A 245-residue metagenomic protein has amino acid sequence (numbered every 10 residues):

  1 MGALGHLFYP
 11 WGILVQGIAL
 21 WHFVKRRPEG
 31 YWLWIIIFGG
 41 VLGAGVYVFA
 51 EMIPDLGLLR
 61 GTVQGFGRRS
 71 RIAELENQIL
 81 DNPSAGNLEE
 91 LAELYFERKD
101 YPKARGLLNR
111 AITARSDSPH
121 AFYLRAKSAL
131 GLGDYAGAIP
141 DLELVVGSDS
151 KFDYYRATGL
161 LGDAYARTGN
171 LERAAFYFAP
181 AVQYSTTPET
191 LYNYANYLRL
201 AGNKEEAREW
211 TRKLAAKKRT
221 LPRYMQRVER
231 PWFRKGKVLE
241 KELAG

Functional and structural regions predicted by a protein language model:
M1-L80, K103-G106, R110: Long, contiguous interaction/recruitment modules in multidomain scaffold/adaptor proteins
D81, A114, S148-S150, Q183-Y184 (+1 more regions): Structural marker of alpha-solenoid helical repeat scaffolds
E89, E93, E97, P119-E189: Alpha-helical adaptor scaffolds
E90, L124, L160, N193 (+2 more regions): "A position-specific structural signal for the A-helix of alpha-solenoid helical repeats
L200, E206-G245: Terminal, low-structured helical/coil segments at or just beyond the last alpha-helical repeat
